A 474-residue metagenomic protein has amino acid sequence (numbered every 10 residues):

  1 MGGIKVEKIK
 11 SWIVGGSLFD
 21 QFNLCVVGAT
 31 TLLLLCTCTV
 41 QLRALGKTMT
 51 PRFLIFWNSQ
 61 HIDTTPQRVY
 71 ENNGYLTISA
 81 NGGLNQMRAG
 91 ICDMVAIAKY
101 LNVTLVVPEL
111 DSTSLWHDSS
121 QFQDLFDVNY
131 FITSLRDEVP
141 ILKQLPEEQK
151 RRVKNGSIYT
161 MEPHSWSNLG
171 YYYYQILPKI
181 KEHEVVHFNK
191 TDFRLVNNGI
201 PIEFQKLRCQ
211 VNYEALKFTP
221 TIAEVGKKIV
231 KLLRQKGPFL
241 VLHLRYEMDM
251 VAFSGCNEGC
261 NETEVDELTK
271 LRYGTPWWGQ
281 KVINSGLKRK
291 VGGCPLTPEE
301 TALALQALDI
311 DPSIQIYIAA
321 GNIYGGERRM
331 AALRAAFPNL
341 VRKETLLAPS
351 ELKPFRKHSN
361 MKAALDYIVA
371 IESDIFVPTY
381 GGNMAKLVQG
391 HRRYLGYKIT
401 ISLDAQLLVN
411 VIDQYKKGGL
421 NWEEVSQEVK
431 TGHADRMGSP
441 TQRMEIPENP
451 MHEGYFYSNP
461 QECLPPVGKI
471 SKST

Functional and structural regions predicted by a protein language model:
M1-F22, T50: Short, low-complexity, Lys/Arg-enriched N-terminal segments of secretory-pathway carbohydrate enzymes
V14-F19, R289-L303, A307, N339-S373: Donor nucleotide-activated moiety binding/catalytic core segment of transferases that use nucleotide-activated donors
V27-G292, L308-I310, Y324, T474: Secretory-pathway glycan-assembly enzymes, especially type II membrane glycosyltransferases that use nucleotide-sugar
T50, V107-H117, Q315-I323, L347-S350 (+3 more regions): Short amphipathic alpha-helical segments embedded in low-complexity Lys/Glu-rich regions
C92, M361-L407: A donor-sugar binding/catalytic signature common to diverse glycosyltransferases and related nucleotide-sugar
E109, T113-L115, S119-F131, A332 (+5 more regions): Catalytic cores of eukaryotic secretory-pathway lumenal/extracellular enzymes that build and remodel glycoconjugates
T275-S285, P312-R356: Catalytic donor nucleotide-activated moiety binding site of glycosyltransferases and closely related
L403-T474: Leloir-type glycosyltransferase catalytic cores
